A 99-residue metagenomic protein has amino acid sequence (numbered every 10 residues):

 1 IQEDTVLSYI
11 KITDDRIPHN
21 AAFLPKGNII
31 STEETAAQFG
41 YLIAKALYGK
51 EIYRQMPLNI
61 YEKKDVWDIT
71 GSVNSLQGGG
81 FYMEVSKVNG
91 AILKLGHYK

Functional and structural regions predicted by a protein language model:
I1-K99: Long, terminal "pre-/pro-" and other extracytoplasmic accessory regions that lie outside the mature folded/catalytic
